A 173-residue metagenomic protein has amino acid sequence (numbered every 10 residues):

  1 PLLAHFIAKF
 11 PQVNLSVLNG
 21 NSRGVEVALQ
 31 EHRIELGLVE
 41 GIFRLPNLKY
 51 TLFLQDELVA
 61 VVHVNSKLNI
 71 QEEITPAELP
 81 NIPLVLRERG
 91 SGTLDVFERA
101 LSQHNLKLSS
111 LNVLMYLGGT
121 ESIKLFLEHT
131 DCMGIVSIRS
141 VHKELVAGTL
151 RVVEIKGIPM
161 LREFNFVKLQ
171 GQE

Functional and structural regions predicted by a protein language model:
P1-P46: Central regulatory/effector-binding core of bacterial HTH transcription factors
H5, V27-A28, L52, T75-E78 (+2 more regions): Well-formed, non-transmembrane alpha-helical positions, independent of function
Q12-S16, N112-L114, E163-N165: Residues at or immediately flanking beta-strands
N21-E26, Q30-I34, V39-E40, S102 (+1 more regions): Hydrophobic hinge/microswitch elements
L48-V85, R89, L169: Flexible hinge/capping segments at coil-to-helix
K49-V59, N112, L145-L161: Short beta-strand->loop
P83-N105: Secondary-structure junction motif
S122, V153-E173: A late-sequence structural motif
